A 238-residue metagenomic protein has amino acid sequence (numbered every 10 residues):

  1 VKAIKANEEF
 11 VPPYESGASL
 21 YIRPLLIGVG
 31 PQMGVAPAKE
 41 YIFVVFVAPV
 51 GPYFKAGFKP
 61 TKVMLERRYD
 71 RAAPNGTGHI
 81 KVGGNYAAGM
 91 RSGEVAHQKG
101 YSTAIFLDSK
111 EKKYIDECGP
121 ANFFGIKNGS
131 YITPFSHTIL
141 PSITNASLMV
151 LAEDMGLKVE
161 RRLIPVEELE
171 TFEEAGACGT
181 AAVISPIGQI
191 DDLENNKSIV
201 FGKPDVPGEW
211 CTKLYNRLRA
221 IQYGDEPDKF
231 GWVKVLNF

Functional and structural regions predicted by a protein language model:
V1-P12: A generic, well-ordered mixed alpha/beta core segment in the N-terminal half of proteins
K2-A3, L25, Q32-F238: Helix-start/capping segments and mature chain N-termini
F10-E15, V35-P37: Short, charge-rich binding segments
P12-I27: Extended, Lys/Arg-enriched charged tracts that mediate electrostatic binding to polyanionic substrates
